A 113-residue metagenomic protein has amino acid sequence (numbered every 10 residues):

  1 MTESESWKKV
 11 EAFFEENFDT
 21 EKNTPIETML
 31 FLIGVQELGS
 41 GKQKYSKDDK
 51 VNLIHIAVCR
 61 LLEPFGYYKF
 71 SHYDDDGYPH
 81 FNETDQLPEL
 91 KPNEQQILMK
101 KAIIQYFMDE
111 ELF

Functional and structural regions predicted by a protein language model:
M1-D19, I103-I104, M108-F113: Long, acidic, intrinsically disordered low-complexity segments
E3, W7, D19-K22, V51 (+3 more regions): Intrinsic-disorder-associated interaction segments
F18-I26, Q43-L53: Structural motif
E21, E37-S40, R60-Y73, Y106 (+1 more regions): Amphipathic alpha-helical interaction segments
T24-M29, L112-F113: Short glycine-rich, low-complexity/disordered patches
E27-S40, L53-P64, K101: Short, hydrophobic/amphipathic alpha-helical patches that form generic packing surfaces within helical domains
Y45-Q95: Amphipathic protein-protein interaction modules
Q86-F113: Helix-rich interaction surfaces within compact, conserved domain-sized segments that mediate assembly or partner
